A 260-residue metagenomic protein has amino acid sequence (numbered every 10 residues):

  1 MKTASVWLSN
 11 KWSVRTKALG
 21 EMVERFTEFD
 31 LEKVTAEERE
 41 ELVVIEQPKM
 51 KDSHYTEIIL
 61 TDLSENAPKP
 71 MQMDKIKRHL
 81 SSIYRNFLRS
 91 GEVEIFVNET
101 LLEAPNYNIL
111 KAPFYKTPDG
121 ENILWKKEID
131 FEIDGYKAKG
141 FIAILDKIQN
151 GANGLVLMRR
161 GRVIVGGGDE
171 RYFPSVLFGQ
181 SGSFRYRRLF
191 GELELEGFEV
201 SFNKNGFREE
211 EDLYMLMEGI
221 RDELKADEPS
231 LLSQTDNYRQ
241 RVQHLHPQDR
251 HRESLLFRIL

Functional and structural regions predicted by a protein language model:
M1-T100: GHKL-type ATPase core
A18, S64, F114, F198-E199: Flexible, active-site-proximal loop/turn residues at the rims of small-molecule/cofactor binding pockets and catalytic
E21, A36-E41, A67, I109 (+3 more regions): A broad, structure-centric signal for solvent-exposed, well-ordered loop/edge residues that line or flank functional
E38-V43, V93, K111-Y115, L224-S230: Charged/polar, low-hydrophobicity segments characteristic of intrinsically disordered regions and flexible loops
I59-A67, K111-F114, K126, K204-N205: Charged, low-complexity surface segments at secondary-structure and domain boundaries
R85, R89-L124: Accessory nucleic acid-recognition modules appended to NTPase machines
A104-N106, K116-L260: Charged regulatory segments coupled to nucleotide-binding catalytic modules in large multidomain enzymes
